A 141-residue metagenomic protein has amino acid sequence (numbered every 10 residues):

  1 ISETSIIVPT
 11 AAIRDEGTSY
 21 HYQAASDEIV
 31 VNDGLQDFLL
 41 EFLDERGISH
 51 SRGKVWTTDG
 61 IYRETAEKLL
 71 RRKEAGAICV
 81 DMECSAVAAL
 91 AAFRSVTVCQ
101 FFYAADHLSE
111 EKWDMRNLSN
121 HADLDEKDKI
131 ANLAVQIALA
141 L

Functional and structural regions predicted by a protein language model:
I1-L141: Glycine-rich phosphate- or other oxyanion-binding loops that anchor nucleotides, phosphorylated ligands
